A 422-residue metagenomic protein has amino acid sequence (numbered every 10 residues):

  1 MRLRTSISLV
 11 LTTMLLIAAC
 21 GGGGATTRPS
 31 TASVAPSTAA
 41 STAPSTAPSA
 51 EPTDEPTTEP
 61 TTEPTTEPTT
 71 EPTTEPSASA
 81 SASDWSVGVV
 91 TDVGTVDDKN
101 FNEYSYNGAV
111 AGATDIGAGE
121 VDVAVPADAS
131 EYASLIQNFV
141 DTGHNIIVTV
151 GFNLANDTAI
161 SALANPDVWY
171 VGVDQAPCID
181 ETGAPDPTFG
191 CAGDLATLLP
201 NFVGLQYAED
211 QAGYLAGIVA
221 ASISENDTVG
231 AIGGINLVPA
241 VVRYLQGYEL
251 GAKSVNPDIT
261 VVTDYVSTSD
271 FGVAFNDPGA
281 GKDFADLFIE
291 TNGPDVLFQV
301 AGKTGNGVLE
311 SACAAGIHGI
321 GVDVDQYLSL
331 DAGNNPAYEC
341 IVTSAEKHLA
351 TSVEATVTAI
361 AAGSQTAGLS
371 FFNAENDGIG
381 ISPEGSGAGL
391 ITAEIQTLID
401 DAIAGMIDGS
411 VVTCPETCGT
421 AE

Functional and structural regions predicted by a protein language model:
M1-V10: Bacterial N-terminal signal peptides that target proteins for export
L16-A19: C-terminal motif of bacterial Sec signal peptides marking the signal peptidase cleavage site
G21-G24: Bacterial signal peptide processing site
R28-D54: Post-signal peptide N-terminal segment of mature Sec-exported envelope proteins
P44-E51, E55-E422: A residue-level marker of the well-folded mature domains of exported/periplasmic proteins
